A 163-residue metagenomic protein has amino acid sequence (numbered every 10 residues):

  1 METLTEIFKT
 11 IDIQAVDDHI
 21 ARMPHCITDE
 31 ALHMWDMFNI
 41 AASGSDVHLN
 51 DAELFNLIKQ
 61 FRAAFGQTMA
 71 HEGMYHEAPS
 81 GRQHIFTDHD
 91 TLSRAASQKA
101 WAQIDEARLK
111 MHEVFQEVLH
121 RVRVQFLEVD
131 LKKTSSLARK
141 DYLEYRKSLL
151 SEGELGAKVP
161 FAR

Functional and structural regions predicted by a protein language model:
M1-R163: Long, low-complexity or tandemly repetitive, helically biased scaffold regions used for multimeric assembly/adhesion
